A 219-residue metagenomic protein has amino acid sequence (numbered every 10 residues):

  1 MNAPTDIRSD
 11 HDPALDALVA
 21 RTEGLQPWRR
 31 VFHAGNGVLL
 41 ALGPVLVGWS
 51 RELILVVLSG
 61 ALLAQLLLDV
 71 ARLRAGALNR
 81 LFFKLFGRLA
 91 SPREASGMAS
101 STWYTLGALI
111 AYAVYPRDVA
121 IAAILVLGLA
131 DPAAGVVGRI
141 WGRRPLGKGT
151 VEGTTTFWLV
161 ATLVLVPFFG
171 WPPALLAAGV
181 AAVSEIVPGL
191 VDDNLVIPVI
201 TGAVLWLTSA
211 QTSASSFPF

Functional and structural regions predicted by a protein language model:
M1-R143, G147-F219: Hydrophobic alpha-helical transmembrane segments
